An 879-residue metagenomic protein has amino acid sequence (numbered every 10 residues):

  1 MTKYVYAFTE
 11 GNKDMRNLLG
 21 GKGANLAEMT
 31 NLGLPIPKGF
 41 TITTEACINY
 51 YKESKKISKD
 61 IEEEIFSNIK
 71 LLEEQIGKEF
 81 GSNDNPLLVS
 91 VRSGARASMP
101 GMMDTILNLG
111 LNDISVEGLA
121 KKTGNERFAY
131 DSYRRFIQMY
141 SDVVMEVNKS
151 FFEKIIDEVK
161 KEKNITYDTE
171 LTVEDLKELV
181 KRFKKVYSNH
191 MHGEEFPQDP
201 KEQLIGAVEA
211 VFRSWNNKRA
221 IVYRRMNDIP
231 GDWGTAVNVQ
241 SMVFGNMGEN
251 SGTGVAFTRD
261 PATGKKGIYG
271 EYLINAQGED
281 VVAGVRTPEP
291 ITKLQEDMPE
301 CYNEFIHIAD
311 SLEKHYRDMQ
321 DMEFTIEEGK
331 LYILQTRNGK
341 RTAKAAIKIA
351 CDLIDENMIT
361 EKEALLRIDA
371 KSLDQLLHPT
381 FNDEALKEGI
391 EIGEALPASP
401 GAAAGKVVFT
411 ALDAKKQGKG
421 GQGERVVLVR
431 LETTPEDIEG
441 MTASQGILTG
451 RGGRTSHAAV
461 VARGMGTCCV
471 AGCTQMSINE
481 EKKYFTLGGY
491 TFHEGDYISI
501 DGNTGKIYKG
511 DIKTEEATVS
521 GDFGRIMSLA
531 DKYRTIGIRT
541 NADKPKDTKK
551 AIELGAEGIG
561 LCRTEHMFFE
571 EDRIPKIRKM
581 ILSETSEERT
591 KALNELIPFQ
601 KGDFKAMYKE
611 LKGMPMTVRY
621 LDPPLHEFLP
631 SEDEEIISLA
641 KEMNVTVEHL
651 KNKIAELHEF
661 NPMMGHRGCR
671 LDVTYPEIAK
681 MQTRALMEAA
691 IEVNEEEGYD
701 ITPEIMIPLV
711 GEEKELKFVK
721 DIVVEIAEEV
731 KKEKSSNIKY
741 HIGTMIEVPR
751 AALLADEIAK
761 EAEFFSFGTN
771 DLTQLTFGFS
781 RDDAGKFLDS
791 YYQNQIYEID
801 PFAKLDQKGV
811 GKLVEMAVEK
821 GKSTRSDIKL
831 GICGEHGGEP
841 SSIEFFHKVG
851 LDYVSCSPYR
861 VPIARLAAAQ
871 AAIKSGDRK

Functional and structural regions predicted by a protein language model:
M1-G389, K415, E424-V427, T434-E439 (+12 more regions): Nucleotide/phosphate-binding sheet-loop regions of phosphoryl- and nucleotidyl-transfer enzymes
N12-M15, S399-A443, V810-S826: C-terminal accessory/binding modules appended to enzymatic or scaffolding proteins
F40, G450-G452, A471-T474, C562 (+2 more regions): Short beta->alpha connector loops at strand-helix junctions that form conserved, small/polar/Pro-enriched
R92, V519, L529-K879: Conserved alpha/beta-domain cores
R224-I229, L365-G420, E424-V426, E432 (+5 more regions): Long, charged amphipathic helices and adjacent flexible linkers at domain junctions
K330-Y332, T434-T442, G446, R454-V460 (+8 more regions): Glycine-rich phosphate/ribose-binding loops and adjacent secondary-structure elements that form binding surfaces
Y497-N503, E729-V730: A glycine-rich helix N-cap at a beta->alpha junction
